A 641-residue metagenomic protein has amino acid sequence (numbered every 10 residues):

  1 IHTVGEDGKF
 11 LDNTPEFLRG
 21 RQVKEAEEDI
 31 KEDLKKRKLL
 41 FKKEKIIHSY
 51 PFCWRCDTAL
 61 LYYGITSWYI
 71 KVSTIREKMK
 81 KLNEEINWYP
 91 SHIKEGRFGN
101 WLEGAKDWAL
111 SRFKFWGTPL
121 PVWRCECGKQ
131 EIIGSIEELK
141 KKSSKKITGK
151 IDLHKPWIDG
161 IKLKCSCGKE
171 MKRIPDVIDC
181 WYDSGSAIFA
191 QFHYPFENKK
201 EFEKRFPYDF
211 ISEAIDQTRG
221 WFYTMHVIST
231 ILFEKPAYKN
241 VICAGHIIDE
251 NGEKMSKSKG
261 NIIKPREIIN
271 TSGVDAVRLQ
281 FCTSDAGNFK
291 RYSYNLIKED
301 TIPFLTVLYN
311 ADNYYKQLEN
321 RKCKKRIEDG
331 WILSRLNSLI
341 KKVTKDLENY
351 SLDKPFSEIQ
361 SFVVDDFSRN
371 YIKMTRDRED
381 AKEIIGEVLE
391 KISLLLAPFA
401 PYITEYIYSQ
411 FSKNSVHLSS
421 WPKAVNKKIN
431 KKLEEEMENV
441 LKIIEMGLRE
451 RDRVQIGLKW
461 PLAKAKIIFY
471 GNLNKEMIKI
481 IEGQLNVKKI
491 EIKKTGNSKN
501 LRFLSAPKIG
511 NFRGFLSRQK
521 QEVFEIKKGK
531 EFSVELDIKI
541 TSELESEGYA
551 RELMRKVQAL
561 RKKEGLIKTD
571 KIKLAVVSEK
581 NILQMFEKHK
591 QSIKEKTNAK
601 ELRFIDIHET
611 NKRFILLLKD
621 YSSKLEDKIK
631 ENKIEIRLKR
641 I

Functional and structural regions predicted by a protein language model:
H2-I30, L34-M79, W101-A105, S111 (+3 more regions): N-terminal, positively charged nucleic-acid-binding surface of large information/translation enzymes
E6, V72-E95, K204-R205, G529-T541: Residues forming anionic-ligand binding surfaces in small-molecule and nucleic-acid pockets of primarily soluble enzymes
D12-V23, N87-F98, F210-T218: The substrate-binding groove and active-site-proximal loops of carbohydrate-active enzymes, especially glycoside
Y89-I93, N288-I297: Short, solvent-exposed helix-loop connector elements
N100, G104-Y182, S186-I188, Y194-F196 (+2 more regions): Feature 926 captures the class I aminoacyl-tRNA synthetase adenylation module centered on the KMSKS loop
H193-F202, F206: Cytochrome P450 heme-binding Cys-pocket and its upstream "meander" loop
E203-A214, K427-K428: Short, conserved non-catalytic motifs in the polymerase core
T224-I231, F281: Short Ser/Thr-interspersed hydrophobic loop/turn segments at strand-loop and sheet-helix junctions that line or gate
